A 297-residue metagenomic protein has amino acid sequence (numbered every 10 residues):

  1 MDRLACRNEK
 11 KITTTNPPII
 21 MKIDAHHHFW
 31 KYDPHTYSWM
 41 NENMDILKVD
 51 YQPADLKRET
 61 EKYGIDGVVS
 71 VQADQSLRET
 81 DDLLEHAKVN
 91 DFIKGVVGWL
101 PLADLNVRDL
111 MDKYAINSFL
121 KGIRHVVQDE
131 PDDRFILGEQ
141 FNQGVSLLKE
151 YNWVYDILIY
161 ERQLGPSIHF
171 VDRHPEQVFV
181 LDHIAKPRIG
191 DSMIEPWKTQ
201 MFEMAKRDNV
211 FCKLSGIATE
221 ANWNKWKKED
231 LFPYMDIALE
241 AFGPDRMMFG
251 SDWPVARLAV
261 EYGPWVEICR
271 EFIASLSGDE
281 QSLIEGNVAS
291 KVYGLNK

Functional and structural regions predicted by a protein language model:
R3-L4, P18-I23, I46-G67, D236-I237 (+2 more regions): Mid-to-C-terminal alpha-helical segments outside catalytic/metal-binding sites
N16-W39: Replace "His-x-His-based motif
K22-I23, H27-F29, E139, G144 (+1 more regions): A generic "structured core" feature
H26, V68, L83, V96 (+6 more regions): Conserved, mostly hydrophobic/aromatic
H27, A73, L100, I184 (+1 more regions): Active-site metal-binding loops of divalent metal-dependent hydrolases
N41-V49, A54-Q75, I93-P101, K121-H125 (+1 more regions): Divalent metal-dependent hydrolysis catalytic cores, especially in the metallo-beta-lactamase
R78-R162, H169-V171, K213-I217, N224-K225: Active-site gating/metal-coordination segments in enzymes
F135-M248: Catalytic pocket-lining loop regions of alpha/beta-barrel enzymes, especially the amidohydrolase/enolase/GH5 lineages
